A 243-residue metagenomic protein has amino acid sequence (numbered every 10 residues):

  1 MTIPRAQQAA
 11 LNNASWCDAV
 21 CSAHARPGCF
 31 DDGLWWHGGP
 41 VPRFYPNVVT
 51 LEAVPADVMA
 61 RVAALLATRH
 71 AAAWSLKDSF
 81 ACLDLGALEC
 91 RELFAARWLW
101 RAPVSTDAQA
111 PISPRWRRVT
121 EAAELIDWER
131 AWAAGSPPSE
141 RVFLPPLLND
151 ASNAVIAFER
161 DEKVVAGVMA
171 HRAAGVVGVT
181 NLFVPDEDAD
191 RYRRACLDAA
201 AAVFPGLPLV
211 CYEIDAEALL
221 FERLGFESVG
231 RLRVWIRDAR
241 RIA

Functional and structural regions predicted by a protein language model:
M1-R69, A134-S152: N-terminal charged segments
T50-P55, L182-A189: A short, internal acetyl-CoA/4′-phosphopantetheine-binding micro-motif in the GNAT/acyltransferase core
E52-A122, A199-A201, P208-R240: Acyl-donor-binding surface of acyltransferase catalytic domains
E121-A131: A short, well-structured alpha-helix characteristic of acyl/acetyltransferase catalytic modules
P137-V184, G230: A conserved beta-strand-loop-helix scaffold within acyl/acetyltransferase catalytic domains
N181, Y192, P205-G206: Extended, basic/helix-rich recognition subdomains
E187-A199: Conserved acetyl-CoA pyrophosphate-binding loop and the N-cap/start of the following alpha-helix in GNAT-like
